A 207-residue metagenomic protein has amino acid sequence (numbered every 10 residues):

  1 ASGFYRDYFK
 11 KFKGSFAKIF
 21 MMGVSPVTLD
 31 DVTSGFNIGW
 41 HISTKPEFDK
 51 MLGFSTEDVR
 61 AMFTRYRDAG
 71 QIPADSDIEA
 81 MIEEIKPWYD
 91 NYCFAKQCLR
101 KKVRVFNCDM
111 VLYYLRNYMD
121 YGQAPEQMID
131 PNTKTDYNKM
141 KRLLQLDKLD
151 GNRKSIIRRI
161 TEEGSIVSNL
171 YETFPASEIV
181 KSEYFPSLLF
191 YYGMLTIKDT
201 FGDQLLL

Functional and structural regions predicted by a protein language model:
S2-I19: Substrate-engagement module of ASCE P-loop NTPases
S2-R6, G53, E57, E79 (+5 more regions): Conserved structured core elements
S15-G23, F36, F48: Alpha-helical subdomain
A17-I19, G23-D30, H41: Nucleic acid-processing catalytic cores of prokaryotic defense/repair systems
I19-G23, V105, T196-K198: A structural signal for short, well-ordered beta-strand segments and their strand-loop junctions that often border
T28-G35, I42-R116, I156-I160: Amphipathic alpha-helical segments of the small helical/lid subdomains adjacent to P-loop NTPase cores
K102-V103, Y113, G122-G193, D199: Conserved helicase/translocase motor-coupling segment
T196-L207: Accessory beta->alpha helical hairpin/"wing" motif in late/C-terminal subdomains of nucleic-acid enzymes
